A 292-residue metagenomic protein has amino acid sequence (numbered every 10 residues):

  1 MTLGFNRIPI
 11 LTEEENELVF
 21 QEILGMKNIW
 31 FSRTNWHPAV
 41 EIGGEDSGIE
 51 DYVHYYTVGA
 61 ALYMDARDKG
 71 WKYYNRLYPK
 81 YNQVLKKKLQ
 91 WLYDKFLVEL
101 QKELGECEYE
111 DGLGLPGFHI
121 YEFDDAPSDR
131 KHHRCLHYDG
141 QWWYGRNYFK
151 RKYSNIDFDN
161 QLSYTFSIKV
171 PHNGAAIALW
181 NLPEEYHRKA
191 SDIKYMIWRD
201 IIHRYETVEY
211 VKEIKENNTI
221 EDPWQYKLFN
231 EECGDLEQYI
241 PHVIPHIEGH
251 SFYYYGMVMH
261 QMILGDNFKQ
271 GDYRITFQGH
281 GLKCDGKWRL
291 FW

Functional and structural regions predicted by a protein language model:
M1-W91, K95: N-terminal auxiliary "cap/dimerization" subdomain that precedes the catalytic jelly-roll/cupin core of mononuclear
T2-F5, L113-L115, D159-T165, G174 (+2 more regions): Extracellular structured ligand-interaction cores
T57-R130, N147-D157: Signature of the catalytic double-stranded beta-helix
P127-P241, R289: Catalytic core of non-heme Fe(II) oxygenases with the double-stranded beta-helix
L162-F166, K269-K287: A short hydrophobic beta-strand segment most commonly corresponding to one strand of the jelly-roll/cupin
H242, M259-F268: Short beta-strand His + acidic residue motifs that chelate non-heme Fe in jelly-roll/DSBH and cupin folds
I244-H260: Conserved metal-binding segment of the jelly-roll/cupin
